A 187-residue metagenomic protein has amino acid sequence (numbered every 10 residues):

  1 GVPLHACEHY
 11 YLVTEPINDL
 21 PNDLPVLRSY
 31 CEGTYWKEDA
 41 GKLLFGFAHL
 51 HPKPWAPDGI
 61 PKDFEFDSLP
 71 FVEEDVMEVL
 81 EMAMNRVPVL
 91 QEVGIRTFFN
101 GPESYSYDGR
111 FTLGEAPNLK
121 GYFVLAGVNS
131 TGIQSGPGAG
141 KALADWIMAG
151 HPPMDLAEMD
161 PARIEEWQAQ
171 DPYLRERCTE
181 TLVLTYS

Functional and structural regions predicted by a protein language model:
G1-F71, E78-V89, E166-S187: Flavin-dependent oxidoreductases
C31, P70-Y186: C-terminal catalytic lobe of FAD-dependent flavoproteins
